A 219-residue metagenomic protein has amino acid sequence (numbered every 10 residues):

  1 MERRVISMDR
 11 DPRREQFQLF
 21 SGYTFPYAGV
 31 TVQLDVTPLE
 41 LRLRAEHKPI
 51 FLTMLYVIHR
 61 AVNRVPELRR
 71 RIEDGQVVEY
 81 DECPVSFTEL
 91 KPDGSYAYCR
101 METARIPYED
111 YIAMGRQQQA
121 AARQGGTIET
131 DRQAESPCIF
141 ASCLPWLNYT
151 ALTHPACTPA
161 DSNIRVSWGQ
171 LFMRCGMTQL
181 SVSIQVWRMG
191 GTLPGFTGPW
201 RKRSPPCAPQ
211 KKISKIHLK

Functional and structural regions predicted by a protein language model:
E2-T31, F51, E135-G176: Flexible, Gly/Pro-enriched loop and linker segments at secondary-structure and domain junctions
R3-I6, V32, R42-E46, A61: Aromatic-residue-lined binding/catalytic grooves and analogous aromatic/hydrophobic interfacial grooves in multimeric
Y23-L41, E82-I106, G176-V182: Acyl/amide activation-and-transfer machinery of modular secondary-metabolite enzymes
K48-V85, S181: Hydrophobic "lid/gating" helix adjacent to the active-site nucleophile that controls access to an acyl-thioester pocket
I58, G115-Q119, F196-S204: Short amphipathic C-terminal alpha-helix that caps PH/PH-like domains
L68-R100, T130-Q133, S214, L218: Small-residue-rich loop/turn and linker elements
K91-L147: Helical lid/core segments from catalytic subdomains that handle acyl or acyl-like groups
S162-I213: Active-site-proximal acidic secondary-structure segment that organizes catalysis
